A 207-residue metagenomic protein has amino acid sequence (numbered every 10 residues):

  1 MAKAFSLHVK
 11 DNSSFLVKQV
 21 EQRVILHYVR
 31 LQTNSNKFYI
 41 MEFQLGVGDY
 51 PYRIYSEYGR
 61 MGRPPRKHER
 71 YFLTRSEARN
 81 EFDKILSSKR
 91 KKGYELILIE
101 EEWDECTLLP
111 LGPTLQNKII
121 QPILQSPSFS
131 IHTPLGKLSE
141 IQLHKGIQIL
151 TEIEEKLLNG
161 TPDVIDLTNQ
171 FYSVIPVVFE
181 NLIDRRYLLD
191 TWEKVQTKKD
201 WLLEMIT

Functional and structural regions predicted by a protein language model:
M1-N36, G46-Y50, G62-P65, R75 (+1 more regions): Intrinsically disordered, low-complexity terminal and linker regions
Y52-I54: Modules that initiate DNA replication and primer synthesis
S56-G62: Glycine-centered flexible beta-alpha turn that most often forms the glycine-rich phosphate-binding loop
K67-R70: Short, well-ordered beta-strand segments in beta-rich or mixed alpha/beta enzyme and ligand-binding folds
L73-R90: A short, charged, amphipathic alpha-helix used as a generic interaction element across diverse proteins
